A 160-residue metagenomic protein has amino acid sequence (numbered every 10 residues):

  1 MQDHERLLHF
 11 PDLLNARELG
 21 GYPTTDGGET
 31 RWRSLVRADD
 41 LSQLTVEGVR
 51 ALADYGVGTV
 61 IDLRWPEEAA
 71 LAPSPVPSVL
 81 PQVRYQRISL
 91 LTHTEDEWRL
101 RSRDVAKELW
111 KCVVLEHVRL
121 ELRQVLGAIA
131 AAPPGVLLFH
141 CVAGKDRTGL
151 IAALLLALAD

Functional and structural regions predicted by a protein language model:
M1-L138, L150-D160: Cys-dependent protein tyrosine phosphatase-like superfamily
A143, R147-T148: Ser/Thr-glycine-rich phosphate-binding loops at phosphate-binding pockets of nucleotides, nucleotide cofactors
